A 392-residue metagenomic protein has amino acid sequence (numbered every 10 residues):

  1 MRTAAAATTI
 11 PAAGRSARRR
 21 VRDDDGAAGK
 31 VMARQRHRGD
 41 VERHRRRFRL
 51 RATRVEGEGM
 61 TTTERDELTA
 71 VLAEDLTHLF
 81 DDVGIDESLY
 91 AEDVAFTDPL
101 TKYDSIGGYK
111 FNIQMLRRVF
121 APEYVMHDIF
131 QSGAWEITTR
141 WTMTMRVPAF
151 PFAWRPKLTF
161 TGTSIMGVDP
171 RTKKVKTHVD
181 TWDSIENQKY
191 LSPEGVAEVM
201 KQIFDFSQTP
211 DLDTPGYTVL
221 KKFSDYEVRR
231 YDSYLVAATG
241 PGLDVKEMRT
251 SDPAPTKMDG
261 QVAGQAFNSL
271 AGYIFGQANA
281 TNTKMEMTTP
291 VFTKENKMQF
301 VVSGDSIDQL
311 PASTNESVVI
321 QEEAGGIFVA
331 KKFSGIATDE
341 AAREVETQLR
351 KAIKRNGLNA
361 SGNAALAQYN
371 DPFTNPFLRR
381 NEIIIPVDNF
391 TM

Functional and structural regions predicted by a protein language model:
M1-T209: C-terminal and inter-domain tail/linker signature
E194, K201-M392: A solvent-exposed interaction/effector surface
